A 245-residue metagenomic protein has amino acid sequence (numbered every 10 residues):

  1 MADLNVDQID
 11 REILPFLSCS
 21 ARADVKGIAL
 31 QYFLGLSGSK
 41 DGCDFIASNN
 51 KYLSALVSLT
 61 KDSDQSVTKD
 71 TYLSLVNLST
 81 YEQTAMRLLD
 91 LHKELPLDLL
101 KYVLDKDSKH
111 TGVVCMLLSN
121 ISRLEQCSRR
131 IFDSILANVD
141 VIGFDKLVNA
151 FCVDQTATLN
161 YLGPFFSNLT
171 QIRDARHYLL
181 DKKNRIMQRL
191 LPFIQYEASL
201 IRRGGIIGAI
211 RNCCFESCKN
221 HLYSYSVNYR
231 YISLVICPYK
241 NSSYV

Functional and structural regions predicted by a protein language model:
A2-R11, P15-L53, S66-D70, N77-P96 (+4 more regions): Elongated alpha-helical scaffolds that mediate protein-protein interactions in large eukaryotic proteins, primarily
D3-N5, D140-V148, I236-V245: Alpha-solenoid helical repeat scaffolds
E12-F16, A55-S58, L95-V103, G143-F151 (+2 more regions): Buried hydrophobic core positions in alpha-solenoid tandem helical repeats
A21-R22, S63-Q65, K106-S108, D154-Q155 (+1 more regions): Short inter-helical turns and helix N-cap capping residues of alpha-solenoid HEAT/ARM repeat scaffolds
I28, D70-T71, R87, D98 (+8 more regions): Alpha-solenoid helical repeat scaffolds
I28-G35, Y72-N77, M116-N120, N149 (+4 more regions): Residue-level signature of alpha-solenoid helical repeat scaffolds
V139-M187: Loop-centered beta-sheet repeat module
Y178-K182, Q188-V245: Structured C-terminal portions of repeat-based eukaryotic scaffold domains
